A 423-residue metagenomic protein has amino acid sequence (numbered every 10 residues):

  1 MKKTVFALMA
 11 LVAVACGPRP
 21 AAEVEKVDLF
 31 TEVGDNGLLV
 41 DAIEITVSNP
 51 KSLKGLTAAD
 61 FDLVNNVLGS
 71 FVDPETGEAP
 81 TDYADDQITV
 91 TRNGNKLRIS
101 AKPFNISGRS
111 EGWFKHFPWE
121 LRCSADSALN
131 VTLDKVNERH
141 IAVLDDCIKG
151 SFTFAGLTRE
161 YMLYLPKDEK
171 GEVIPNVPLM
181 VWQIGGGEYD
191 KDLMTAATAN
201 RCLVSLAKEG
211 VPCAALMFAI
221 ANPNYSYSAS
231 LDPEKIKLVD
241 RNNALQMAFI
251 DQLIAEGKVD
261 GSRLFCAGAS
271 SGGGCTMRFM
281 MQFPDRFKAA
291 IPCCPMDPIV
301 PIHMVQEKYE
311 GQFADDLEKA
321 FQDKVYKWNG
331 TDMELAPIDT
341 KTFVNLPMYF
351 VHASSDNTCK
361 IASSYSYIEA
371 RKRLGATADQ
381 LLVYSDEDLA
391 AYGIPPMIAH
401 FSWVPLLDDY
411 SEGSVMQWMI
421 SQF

Functional and structural regions predicted by a protein language model:
M9-G17: Hydrophobic h-region of N-terminal signal peptides that target proteins for export in Gram-negative bacteria
R19-E44, N65-V177, D379: A domain-start/cap signature at the N-terminus of enzymes
I174-G186: Short beta-strand element of the alpha/beta-hydrolase
D192, A197-N200, A267, M277-L346 (+2 more regions): Mobile cap/lid helix-loop segments that gate and shape the active-site cleft of serine hydrolases
D192-A214: Short amphipathic alpha-helix adjacent to the substrate-entry channel of hydrolases
S230-G257: Alpha/beta-hydrolase active-site loop
K258-S270: Alpha/beta-hydrolase fold nucleophile elbow
V351, S355-F423: C-terminal catalytic histidine-bearing segment of alpha/beta-hydrolase fold enzymes
